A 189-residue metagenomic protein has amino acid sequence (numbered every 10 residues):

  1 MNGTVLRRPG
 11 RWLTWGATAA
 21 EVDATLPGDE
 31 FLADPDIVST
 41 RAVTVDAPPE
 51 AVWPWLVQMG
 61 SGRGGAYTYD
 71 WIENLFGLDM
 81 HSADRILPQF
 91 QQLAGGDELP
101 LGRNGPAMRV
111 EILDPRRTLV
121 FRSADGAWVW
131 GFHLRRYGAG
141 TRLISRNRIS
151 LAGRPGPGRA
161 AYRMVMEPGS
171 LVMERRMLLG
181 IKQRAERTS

Functional and structural regions predicted by a protein language model:
N2, V38-T44, T118, V129 (+1 more regions): Intrinsic-disorder/low-complexity, polar/charged segments enriched in Ser/Thr/Lys/Arg/Asp/Glu/Gln
N2-F90, A94-D97, E186-S189: Hydrophobic ligand-binding cavity/cleft-lining segments
V22, S123-R175, L179-Q183: Beta-strand/loop substructures that line and gate deep hydrophobic ligand-binding cavities in soluble
A42, R109, G131-H133: Short, surface-exposed charged micro-motifs
D46-E50, I112-R116, H133-R142, A185-S189: A short, structured loop/turn motif at beta-sheet edges
V52-W55, V110, L143-S145, I181: Hydrophobic pocket/interface hotspot
G96-D97, L119-D125: Short beta-strand segments that buttress and anchor functional surface loops
L101-A107, A127: Short coil-to-beta-strand transition motifs
